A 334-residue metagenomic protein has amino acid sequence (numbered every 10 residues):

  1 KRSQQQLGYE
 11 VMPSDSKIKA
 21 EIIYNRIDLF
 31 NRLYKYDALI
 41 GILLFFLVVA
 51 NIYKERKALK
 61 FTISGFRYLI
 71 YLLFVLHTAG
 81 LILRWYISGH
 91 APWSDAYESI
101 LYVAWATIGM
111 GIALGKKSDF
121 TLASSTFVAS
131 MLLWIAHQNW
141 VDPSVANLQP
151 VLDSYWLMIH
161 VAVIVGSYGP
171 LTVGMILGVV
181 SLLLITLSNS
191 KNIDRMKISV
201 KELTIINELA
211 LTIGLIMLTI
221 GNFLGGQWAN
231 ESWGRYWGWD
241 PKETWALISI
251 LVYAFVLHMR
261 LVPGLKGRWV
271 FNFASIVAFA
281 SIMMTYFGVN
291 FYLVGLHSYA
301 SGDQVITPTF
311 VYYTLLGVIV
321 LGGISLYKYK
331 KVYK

Functional and structural regions predicted by a protein language model:
K1-G8, Q138-N139, L152, W156: Generic secondary-structure transition motif, activating predominantly at the C-termini of alpha-helices
K1-L44, E55-K57: Extracytoplasmic
Q4, G8-M12, G174, K191 (+2 more regions): Residue-level signal for secondary-structure boundary elements
P13-D28, A146-V161, A300-V305: Juxtamembrane membrane-water interface segments that cap and precede transmembrane helices
F30-Y53, I63-H90, S94-A146, I159-T186 (+3 more regions): Hydrophobic cores of alpha-helical transmembrane segments in multi-pass integral membrane proteins
L187-V200: Membrane-interface interhelical connector segments
